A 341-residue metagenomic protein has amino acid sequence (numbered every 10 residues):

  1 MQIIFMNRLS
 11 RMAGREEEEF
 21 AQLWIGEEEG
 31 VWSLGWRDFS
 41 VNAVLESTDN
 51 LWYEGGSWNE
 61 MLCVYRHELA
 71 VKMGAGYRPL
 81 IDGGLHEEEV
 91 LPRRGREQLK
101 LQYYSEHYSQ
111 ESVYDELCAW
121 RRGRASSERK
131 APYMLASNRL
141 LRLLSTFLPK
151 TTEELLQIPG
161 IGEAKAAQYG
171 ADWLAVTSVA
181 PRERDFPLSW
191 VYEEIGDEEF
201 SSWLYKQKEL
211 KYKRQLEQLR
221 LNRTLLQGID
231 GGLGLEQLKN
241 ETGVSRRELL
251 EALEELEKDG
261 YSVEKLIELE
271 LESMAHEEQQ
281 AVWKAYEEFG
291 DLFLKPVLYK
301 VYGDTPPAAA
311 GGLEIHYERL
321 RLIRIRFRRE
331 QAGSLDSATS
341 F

Functional and structural regions predicted by a protein language model:
M1-L135, T146-L148, E153-Q157, Q168 (+9 more regions): Structure-specific DNA junction-binding interface
A119, P181-L210: Linker/hinge segments immediately adjacent to helix-turn-helix/homeobox DNA-binding domains
S126-N138, S201-L221, V263-E278: Short, Lys/Arg-enriched anionic-surface-contact patches
K165, E248: Residues in the helix-turn-helix
A167-T177: Accessory beta->alpha helical hairpin/"wing" motif in late/C-terminal subdomains of nucleic-acid enzymes
T177-E193, G260-A275, R328-F341: Short Lys/Arg-enriched helix C-cap and helix-to-coil transition segments that create basic nucleic-acid-contact patches
L225, S273-D291: Positively charged, polyanion-binding regions of nucleic-acid-associated proteins
